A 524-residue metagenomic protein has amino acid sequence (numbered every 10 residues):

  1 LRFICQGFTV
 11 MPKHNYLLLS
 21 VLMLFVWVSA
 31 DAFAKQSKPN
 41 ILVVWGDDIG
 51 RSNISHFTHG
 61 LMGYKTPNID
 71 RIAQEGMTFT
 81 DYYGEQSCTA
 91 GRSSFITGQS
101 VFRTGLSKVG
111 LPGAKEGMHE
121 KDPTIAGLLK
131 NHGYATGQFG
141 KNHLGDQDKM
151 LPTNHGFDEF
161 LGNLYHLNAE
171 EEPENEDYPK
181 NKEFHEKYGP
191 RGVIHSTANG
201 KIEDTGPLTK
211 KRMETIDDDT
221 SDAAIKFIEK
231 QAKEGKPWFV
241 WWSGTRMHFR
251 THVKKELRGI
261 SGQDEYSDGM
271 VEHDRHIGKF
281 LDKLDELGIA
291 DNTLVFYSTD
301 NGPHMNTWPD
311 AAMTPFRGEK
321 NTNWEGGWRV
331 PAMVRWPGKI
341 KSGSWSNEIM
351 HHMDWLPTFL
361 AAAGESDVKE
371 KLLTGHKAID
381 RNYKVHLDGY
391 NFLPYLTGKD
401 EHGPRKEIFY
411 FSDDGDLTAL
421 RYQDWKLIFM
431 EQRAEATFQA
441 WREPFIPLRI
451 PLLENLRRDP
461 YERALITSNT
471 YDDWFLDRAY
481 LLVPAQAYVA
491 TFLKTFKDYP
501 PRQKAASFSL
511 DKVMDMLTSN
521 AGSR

Functional and structural regions predicted by a protein language model:
L1-V10: Short, Lys/Arg-enriched N-terminal segments with co-localized hydrophobic residues within the first ~10-30 amino acids
C5, V21-M23: Compositionally biased, low-complexity intrinsically disordered regions
P12-V21, A30-P447, P451, P460-R524: Formylglycine-dependent sulfatase
